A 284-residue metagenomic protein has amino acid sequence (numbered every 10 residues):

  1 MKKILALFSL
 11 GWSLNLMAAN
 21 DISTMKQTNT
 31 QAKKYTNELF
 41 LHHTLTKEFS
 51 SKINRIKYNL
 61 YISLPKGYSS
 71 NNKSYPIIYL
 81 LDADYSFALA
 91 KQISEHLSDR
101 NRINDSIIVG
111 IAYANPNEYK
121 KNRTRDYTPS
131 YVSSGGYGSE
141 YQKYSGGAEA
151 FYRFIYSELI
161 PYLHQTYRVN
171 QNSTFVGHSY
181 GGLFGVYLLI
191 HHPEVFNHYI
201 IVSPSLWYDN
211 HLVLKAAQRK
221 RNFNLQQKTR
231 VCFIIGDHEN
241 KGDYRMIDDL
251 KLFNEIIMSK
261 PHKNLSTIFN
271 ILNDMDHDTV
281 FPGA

Functional and structural regions predicted by a protein language model:
I4-S13: Sec-dependent N-terminal signal peptides
A18-Y75: A domain-start/cap signature at the N-terminus of enzymes
K73-F154, E158, Y162: Serine-hydrolase catalytic machinery in alpha/beta-hydrolase-like enzymes
Y113, I200-Y208, H238: Active-site nucleophile loop of the alpha/beta-hydrolase fold
Y167-H178, Y199: Alpha/beta-hydrolase fold nucleophile elbow
G177-G181, G185: Gly/Ala-rich beta-loop-alpha elbow adjacent to hydrolase catalytic centers
Y187-N197: Conserved hydrolase catalytic core segment
I234, G242-A284: C-terminal catalytic histidine-bearing segment of alpha/beta-hydrolase fold enzymes
